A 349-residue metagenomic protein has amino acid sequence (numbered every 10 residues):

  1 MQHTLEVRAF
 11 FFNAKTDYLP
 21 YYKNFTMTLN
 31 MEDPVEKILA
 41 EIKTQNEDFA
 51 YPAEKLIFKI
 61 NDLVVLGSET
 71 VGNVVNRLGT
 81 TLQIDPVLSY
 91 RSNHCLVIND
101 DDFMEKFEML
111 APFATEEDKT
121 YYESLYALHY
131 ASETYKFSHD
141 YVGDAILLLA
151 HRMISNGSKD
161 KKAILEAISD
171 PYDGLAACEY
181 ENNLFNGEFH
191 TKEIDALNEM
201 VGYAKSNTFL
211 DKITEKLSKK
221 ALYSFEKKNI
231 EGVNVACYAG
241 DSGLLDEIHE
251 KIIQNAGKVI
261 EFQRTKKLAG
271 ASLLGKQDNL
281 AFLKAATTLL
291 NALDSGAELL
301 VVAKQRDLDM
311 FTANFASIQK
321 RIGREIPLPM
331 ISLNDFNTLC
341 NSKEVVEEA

Functional and structural regions predicted by a protein language model:
M1, P52, N76-L78, R324: A short, structural micro-pattern
Q2-L29, D33-D48, F113-D140, D144-A349: Iron-sulfur cluster-binding electron-transfer modules in prokaryotic oxidoreductases
H3-L5, E54, F58, T80: Residues at beta-strand starts and edge strands
R8, T28, K59, Q83-V87: Residues in well-ordered beta-strands of folded domains
P52-E69: Short acidic beta-strand-loop surface patches of small beta-rich interaction domains
V64-T80: Eukaryotic mixed-charge, acidic/polar low-complexity intrinsically disordered regions
G79-L96: Conserved "repeat-terminator" motif of extracellular CCP/Sushi domains
R91-H129: Surface-exposed beta-loop interaction hotspot
